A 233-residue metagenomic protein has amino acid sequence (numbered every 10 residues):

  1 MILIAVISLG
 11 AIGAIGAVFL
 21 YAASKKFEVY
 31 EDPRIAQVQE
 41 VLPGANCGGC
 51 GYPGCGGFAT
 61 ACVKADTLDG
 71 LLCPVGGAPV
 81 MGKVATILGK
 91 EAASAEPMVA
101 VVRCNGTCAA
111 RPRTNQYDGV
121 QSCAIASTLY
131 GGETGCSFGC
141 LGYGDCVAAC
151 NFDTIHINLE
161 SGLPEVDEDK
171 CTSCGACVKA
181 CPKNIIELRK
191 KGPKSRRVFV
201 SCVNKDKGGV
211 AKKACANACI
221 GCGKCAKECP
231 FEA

Functional and structural regions predicted by a protein language model:
I2-K224, E228: Ferredoxin-type iron-sulfur electron-transfer modules and their immediate structural context
C229-A233: Short, intrinsically disordered, charge-balanced linker/junction segments flanking boundaries in proteins
